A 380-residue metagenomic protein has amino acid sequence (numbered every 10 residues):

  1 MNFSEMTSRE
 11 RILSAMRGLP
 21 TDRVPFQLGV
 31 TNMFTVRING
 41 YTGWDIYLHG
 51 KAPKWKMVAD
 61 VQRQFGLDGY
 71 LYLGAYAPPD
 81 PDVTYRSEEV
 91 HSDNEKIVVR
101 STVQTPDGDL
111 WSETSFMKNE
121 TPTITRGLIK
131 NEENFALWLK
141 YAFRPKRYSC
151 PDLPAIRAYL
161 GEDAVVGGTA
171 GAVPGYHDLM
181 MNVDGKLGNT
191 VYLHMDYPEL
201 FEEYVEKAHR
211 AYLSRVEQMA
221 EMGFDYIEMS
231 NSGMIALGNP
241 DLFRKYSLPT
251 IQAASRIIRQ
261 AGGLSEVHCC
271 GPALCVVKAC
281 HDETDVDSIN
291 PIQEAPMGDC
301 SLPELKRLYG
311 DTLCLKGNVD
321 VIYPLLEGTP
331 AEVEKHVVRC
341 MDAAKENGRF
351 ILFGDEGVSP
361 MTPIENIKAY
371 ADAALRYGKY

Functional and structural regions predicted by a protein language model:
M1-D45, V98, Q104, E113 (+1 more regions): Active-site loop segments of alpha/beta catalytic cores
R37-R86: Segments that shape or occlude catalytic/ligand-binding pockets
Q62, S87-E88, V99-S101, R157: Polar/charged side chains located within well-ordered beta-strands of beta-rich proteins
P81-D93, R126: Short amphipathic beta-strand and strand-loop transition segments with alternating hydrophobic
D93-V99: A short, compositionally biased
F116-T121: A short, sequence-level motif marking secondary-structure junctions
